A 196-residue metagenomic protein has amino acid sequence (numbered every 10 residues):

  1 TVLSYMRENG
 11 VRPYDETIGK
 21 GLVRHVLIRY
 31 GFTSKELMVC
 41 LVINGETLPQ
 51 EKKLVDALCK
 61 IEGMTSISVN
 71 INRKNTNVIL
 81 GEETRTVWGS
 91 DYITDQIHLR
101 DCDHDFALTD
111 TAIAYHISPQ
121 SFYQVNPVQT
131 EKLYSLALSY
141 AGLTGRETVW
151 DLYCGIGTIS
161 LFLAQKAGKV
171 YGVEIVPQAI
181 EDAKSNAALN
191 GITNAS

Functional and structural regions predicted by a protein language model:
T1-D15, I28, T33, L48: Extended interfacial segments that mediate partner engagement and assembly in macromolecular machines
P13-K20, V149: Short helix/loop segment immediately N-terminal to the Walker
T17-L27, N75: Glycine/charge-rich, flexible interdomain linkers and switch-proximal surface loops that mediate coupling
V23, S34-E36, M64, R146: A general structural motif
V26-I28, T94-D95: A structural signal for short hydrophobic beta-strand segments in well-ordered beta-sheet cores
I28, K35-N44, A114-S118: Short, aliphatic-rich beta-strand segments
F32-K35, G89: Short flexible coil/turn linkers enriched for glycine and charged/polar residues that connect secondary-structure
K52, D56, K60-I61, T65-S196: Rossmann-like S-adenosyl-L-methionine
